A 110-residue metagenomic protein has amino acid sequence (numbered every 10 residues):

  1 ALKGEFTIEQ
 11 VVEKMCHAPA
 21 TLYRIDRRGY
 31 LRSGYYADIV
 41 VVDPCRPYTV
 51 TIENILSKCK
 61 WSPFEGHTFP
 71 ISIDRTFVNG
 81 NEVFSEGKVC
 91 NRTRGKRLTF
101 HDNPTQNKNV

Functional and structural regions predicted by a protein language model:
A1-V110: Active-site microenvironment of metallo-dependent hydrolases
